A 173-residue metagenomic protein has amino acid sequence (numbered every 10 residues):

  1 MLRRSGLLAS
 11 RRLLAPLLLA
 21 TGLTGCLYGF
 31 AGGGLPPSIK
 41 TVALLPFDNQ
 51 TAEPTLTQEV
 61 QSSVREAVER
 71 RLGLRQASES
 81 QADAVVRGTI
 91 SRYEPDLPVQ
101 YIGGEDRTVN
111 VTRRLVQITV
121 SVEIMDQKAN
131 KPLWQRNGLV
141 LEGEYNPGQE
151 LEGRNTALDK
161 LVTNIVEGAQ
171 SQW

Functional and structural regions predicted by a protein language model:
M1-G25: Sec-dependent bacterial lipoprotein signal peptides
L2, T24-E69, G73, S78-Q81 (+3 more regions): A structural "domain/chain start" motif
L8-A9, P37, S62, L151: Short alpha-helical segments used as structural interaction elements across diverse proteins
A9, L17-L18, A67, R71 (+1 more regions): A periodicity- and composition-biased signal for non-globular, repetitive helical segments
F30, R70-R75, S80-L133, E142-T156 (+1 more regions): Surface-exposed short loop/turn segments
